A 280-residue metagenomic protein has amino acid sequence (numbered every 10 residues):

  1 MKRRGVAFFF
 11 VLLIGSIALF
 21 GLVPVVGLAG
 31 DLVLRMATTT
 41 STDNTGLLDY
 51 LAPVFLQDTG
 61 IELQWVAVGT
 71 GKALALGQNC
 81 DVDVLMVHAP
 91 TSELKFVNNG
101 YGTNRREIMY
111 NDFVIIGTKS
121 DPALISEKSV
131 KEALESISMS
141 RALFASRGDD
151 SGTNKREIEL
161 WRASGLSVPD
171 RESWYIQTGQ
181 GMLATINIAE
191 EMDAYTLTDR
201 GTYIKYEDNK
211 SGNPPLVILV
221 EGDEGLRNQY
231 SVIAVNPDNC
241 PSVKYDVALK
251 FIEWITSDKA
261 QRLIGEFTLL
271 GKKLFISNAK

Functional and structural regions predicted by a protein language model:
M1-R4: Positively charged n-region of N-terminal signal peptides that target proteins for export
F8-F9, K205: Intrinsically disordered, low-complexity segments enriched in polar/charged small residues
F9-P24: Bacterial N-terminal signal peptides
G27-E62, G71, A75-L76, D81 (+3 more regions): Exported/periplasmic ABC-transporter solute-binding proteins
V84-Y110: Acidic, polar ligand-binding/catalytic clefts
Y110-D112, Q229: Extracellular structured ligand-interaction cores
I115: Serine endopeptidase catalytic core focused on the charge-relay Asp
